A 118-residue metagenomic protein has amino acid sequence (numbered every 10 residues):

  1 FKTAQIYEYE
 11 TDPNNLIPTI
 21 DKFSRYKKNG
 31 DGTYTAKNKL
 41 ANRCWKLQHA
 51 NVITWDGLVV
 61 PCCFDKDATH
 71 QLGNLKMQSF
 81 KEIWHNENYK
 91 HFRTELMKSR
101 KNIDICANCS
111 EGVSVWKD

Functional and structural regions predicted by a protein language model:
F1-I83, E87-K98, E111-D118: Radical SAM enzyme [4Fe-4S]-AdoMet core and its adjacent flexible, acidic and glycine-rich loops/tails across
N102: Short metal-coordination and nucleic-acid-contact micro-motifs, chiefly zinc-binding Cys/His arrays
C106: Short cysteine-rich clusters marking metal-coordination/redox-active sites
